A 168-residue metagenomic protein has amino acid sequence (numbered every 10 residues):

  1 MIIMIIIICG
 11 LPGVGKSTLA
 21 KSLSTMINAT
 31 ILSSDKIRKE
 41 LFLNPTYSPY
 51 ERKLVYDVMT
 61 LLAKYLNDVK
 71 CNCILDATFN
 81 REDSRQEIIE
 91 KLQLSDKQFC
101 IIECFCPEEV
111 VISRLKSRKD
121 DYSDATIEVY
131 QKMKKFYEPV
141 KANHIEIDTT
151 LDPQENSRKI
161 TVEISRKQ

Functional and structural regions predicted by a protein language model:
I8: Hydrophobic anchor at the beta1->P-loop junction of P-loop NTPases
L11: P-loop (Walker A) phosphate-binding loop of NTP-binding proteins
V14: ATP-binding Walker
S17: Walker A/P-loop
K21-V69: Conserved substrate/cofactor phosphate-moiety recognition/catalytic segment in nucleotide-dependent phosphotransferases
L54-S95, F99: Glycine-rich phosphate-binding loop used to anchor ATP phosphates in small-molecule kinases, encompassing both
S95-R114, I147: Conserved phosphate-donor/acceptor-positioning beta-strand/loop module used by diverse small-molecule
S117-K159: Small-molecule kinase domains that catalyze NTP-dependent phosphoryl transfer to phosphate-bearing small molecules
